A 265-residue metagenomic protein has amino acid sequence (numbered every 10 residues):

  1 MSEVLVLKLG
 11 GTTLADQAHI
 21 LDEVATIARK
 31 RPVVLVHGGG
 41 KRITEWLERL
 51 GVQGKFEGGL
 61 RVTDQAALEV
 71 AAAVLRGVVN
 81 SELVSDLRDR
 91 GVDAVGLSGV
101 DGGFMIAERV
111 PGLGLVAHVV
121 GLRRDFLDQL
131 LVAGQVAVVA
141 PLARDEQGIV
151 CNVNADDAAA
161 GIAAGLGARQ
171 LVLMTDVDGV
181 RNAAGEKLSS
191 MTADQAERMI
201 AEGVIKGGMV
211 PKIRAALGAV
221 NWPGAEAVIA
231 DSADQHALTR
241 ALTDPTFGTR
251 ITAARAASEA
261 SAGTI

Functional and structural regions predicted by a protein language model:
M1-I265: C-terminal catalytic "cap/lid" subdomain
